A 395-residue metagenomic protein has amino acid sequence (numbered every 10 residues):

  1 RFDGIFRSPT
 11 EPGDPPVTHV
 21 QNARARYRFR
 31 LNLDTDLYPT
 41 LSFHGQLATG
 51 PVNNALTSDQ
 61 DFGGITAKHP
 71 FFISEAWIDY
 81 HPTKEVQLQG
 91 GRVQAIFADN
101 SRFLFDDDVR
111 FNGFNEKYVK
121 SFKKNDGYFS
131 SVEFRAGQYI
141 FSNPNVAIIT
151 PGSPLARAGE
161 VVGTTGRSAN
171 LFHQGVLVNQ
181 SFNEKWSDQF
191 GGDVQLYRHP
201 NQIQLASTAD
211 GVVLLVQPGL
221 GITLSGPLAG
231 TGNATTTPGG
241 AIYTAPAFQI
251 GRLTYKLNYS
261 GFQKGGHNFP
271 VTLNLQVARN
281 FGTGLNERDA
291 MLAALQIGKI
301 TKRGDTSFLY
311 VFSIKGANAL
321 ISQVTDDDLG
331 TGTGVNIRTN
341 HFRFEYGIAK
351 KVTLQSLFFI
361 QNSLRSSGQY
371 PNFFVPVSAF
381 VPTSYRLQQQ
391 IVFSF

Functional and structural regions predicted by a protein language model:
R1, R24-R28, P70-E75, F111-G113 (+5 more regions): Transmembrane beta-barrel architecture of outer-membrane proteins
F2-T10, P39, L47-N53, Q94-I96 (+10 more regions): Transmembrane beta-strands of outer-membrane beta-barrel pores
G4-R28, T35-K84, F97-D106, P238 (+4 more regions): Surface-exposed loop and membrane-interface regions of Gram-negative outer-membrane beta-barrel proteins
P12-H19, F62-I65, A206-F395: Outer-membrane beta-barrel pore domains
R30-L33, R135: Predominantly transmembrane beta-strands of Gram-negative outer membrane beta-barrel pores used for transport
N32-D34, D79-H81, K117-S121, L177-S181 (+4 more regions): Transmembrane beta-barrel domains of outer membrane proteins
L37-F43, E85, S121-R135, S181-G191 (+3 more regions): Short loop/turn motifs that connect adjacent beta-strands in outer-membrane beta-barrel proteins
N53-A76, Y80-V178, N201-I242, N318-T333: Surface-exposed coil loops of outer-membrane beta-barrel proteins
